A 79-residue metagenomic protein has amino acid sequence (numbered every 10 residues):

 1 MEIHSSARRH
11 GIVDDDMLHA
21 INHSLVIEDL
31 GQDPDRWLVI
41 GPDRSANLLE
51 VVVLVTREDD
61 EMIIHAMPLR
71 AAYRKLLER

Functional and structural regions predicted by a protein language model:
M1-R79: Ribonuclease/tRNase effector modules and their secretory precursors
